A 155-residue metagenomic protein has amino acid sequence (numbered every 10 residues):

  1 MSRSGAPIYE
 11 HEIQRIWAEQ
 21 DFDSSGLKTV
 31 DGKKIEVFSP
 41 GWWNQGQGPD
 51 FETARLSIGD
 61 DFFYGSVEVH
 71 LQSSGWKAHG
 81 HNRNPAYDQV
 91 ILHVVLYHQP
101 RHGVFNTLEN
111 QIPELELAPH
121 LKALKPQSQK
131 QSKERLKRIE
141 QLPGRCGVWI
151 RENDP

Functional and structural regions predicted by a protein language model:
S2-E36: Short Lys/Arg-enriched alpha/beta "domain-start" segment
V30, G41-W43: C-terminal structured domains
R55-S66: Active-site beta-strand-loop-beta-strand hairpin of nuclease catalytic cores that positions key catalytic residues
Y64-Q72, H93-V95: Active-site ExK catalytic segment of metal-dependent nucleases
R83: Divalent-cation
Y87-V90, N110-I112: Short glycine-/polar-rich loops that comprise or flank the Walker A/P-loop and associated switch/sensor motifs
V95-P155: Internal, well-ordered alpha/beta segment that forms a basic, Gly-enriched binding/recognition surface
